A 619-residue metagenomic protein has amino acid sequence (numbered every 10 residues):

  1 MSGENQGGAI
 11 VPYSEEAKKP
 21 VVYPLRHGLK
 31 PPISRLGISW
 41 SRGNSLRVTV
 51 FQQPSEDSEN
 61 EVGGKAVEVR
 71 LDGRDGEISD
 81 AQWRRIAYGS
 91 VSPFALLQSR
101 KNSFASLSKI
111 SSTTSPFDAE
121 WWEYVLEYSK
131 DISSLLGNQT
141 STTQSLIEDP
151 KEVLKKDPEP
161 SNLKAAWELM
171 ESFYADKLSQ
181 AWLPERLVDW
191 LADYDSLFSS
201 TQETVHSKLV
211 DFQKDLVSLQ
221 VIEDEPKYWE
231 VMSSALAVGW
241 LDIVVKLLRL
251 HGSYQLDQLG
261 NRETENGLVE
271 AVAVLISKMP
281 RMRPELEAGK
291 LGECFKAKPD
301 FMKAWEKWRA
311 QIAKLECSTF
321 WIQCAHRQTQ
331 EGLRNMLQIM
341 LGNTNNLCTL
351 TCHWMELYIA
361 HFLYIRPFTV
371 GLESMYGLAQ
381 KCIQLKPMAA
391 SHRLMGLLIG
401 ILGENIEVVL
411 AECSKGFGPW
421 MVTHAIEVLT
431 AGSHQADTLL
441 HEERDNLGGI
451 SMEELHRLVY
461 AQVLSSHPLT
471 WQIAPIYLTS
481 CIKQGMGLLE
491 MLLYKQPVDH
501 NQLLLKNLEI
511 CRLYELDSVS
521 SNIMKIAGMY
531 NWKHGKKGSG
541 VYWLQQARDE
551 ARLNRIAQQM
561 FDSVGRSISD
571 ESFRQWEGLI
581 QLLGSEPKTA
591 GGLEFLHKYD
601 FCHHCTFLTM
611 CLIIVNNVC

Functional and structural regions predicted by a protein language model:
M1-K208: Intrinsically disordered, low-complexity acidic/proline-rich regions of large eukaryotic scaffold proteins
L36, W83, F94-Q98, S520-S521 (+1 more regions): Long alpha-helical scaffold regions
K101, E120, S141, D157 (+16 more regions): Short helix-adjacent coil turns
T113, A119-V245, I276, E285 (+5 more regions): Acidic/polar, low-complexity linker and loop regions
D215-M279, M395-S414, L458-C481, I526-Q546 (+2 more regions): Extended amphipathic alpha-helical scaffold segments
Q220, E230, L241, V245-R249 (+2 more regions): Extended, regular secondary-structure scaffolds
W229, A310-I526: Extended alpha-helical solenoid scaffold regions that build the rod-like backbones of large eukaryotic assemblies
L250-P284, V408-A431, Q435, K483-V498 (+2 more regions): Short, charge-rich amphipathic alpha-helical segments embedded in non-transmembrane helical bundles/solenoids
